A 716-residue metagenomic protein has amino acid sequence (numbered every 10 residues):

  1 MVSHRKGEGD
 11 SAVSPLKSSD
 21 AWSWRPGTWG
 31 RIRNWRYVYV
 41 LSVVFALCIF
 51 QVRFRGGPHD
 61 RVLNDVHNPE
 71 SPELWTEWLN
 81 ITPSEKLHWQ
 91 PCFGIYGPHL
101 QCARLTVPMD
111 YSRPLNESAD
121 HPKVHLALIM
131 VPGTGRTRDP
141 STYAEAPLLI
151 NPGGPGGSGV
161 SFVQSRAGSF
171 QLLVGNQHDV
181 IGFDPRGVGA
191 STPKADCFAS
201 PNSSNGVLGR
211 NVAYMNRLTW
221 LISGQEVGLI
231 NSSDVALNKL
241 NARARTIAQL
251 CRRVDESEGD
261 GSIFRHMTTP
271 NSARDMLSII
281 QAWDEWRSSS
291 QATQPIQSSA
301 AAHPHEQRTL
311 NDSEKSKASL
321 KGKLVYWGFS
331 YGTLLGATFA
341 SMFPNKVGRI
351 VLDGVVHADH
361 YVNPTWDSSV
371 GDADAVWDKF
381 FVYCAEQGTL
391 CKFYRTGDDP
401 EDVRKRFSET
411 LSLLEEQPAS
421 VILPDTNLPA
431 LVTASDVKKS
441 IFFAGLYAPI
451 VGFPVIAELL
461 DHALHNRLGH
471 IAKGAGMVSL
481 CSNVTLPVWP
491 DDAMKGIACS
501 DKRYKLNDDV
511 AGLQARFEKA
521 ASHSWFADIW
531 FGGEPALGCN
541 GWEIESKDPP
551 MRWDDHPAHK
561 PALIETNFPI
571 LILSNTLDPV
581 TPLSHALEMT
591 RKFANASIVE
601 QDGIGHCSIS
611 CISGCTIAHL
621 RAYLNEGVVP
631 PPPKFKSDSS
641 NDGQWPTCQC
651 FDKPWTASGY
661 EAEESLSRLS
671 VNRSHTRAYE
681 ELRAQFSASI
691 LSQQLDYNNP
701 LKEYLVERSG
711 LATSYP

Functional and structural regions predicted by a protein language model:
V2-R5, P15-T246, S278, R287 (+5 more regions): Catalytic-loop region of hydrolases
K6-W22, P26, I32-S42, A144 (+3 more regions): C-terminal subdomain of alpha/beta-hydrolase-fold enzymes, centered on the catalytic histidine and its supporting
S84-K86, A273, L583, L587: Short, surface-exposed alpha-helical segments at coil->helix boundaries
L149, L324-V325, R349-V351: Residue in the alpha/beta-hydrolase core beta-strand immediately N-terminal to the catalytic nucleophile
P155, R186-G189, R252-E258, G332 (+2 more regions): Alpha/beta-hydrolase active-site loop signature
V174, L208-G209, V254-H266, A282 (+1 more regions): Fungal eukaryote-biased detector of long internal structured cores
G187-A273, S479-W530: Accessory cap/linker subdomain of secreted extracellular hydrolases
T293, K317-Y331: Alpha/beta-hydrolase fold nucleophile elbow
